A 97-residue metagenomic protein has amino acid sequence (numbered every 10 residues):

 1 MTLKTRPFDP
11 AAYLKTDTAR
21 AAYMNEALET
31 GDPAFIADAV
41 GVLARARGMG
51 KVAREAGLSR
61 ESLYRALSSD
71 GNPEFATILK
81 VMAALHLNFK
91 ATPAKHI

Functional and structural regions predicted by a protein language model:
M1-L43: N-terminal flexible/basic segments that precede or flank functional cores
R6, A22, K51-A53, I97: Terminal, compositionally biased segments used for targeting/anchoring and flexible tails
A27-L28, S62-R65, P73-L79: Extended, folded domain segments that form the structural surfaces/walls around functional sites
E29, K95-I97: Long, contiguous binding/interaction regions
R45-R65: Short alpha-helical DNA-recognition segment
E74-T92: DNA major-groove recognition helix of helix-turn-helix/homeodomain DNA-binding modules
